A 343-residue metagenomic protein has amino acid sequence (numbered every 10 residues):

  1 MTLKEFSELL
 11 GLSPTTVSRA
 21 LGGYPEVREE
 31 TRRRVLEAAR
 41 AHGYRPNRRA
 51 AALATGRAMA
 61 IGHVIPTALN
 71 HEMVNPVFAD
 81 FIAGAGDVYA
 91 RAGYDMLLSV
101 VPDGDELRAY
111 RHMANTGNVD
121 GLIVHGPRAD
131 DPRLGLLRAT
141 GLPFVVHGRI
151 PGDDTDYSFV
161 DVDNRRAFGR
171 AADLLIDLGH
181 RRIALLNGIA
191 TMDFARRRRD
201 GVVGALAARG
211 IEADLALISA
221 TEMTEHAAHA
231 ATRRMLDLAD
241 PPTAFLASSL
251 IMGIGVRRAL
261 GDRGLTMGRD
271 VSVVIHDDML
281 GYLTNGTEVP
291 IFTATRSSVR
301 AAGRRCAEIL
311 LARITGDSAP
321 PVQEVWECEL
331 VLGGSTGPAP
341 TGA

Functional and structural regions predicted by a protein language model:
M1-A60, P340-A343: N-terminal helix-turn-helix DNA-binding module of bacterial transcription factors
S13, M59, D120, R181-R182 (+1 more regions): Short acidic/polar active-site loop segments enriched in Thr and Asp
R45, A60, G93-D95, P143 (+3 more regions): Residue-level detector of anion-binding/catalytic polar loops
G56-A58, L174-I183: Glycine-rich phosphate/diphosphate-binding loops that line cofactor/substrate pockets in enzymes
A60-V64, A68-D173, D237, I251 (+1 more regions): Alpha-helical recognition/docking segments in bacterial nutrient-uptake and carbohydrate-utilization systems
T67-D80, L98-L107, V160-R170, L186-A231 (+4 more regions): Hinge/beta->alpha junction and helix N-cap segments in small-molecule ligand-binding domains
R234, L238-A343: Flexible loop/turn connectors
